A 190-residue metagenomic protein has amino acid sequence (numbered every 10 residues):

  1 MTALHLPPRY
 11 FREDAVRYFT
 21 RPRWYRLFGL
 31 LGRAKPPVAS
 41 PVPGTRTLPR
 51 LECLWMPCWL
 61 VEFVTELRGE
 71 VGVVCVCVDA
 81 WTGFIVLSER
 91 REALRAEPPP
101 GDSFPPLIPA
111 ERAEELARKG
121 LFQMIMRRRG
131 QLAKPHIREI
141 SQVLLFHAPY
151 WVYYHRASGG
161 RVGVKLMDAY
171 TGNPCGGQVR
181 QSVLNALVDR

Functional and structural regions predicted by a protein language model:
M1-G163, V179-R190: Charged, low-complexity helical/coil segments in non-catalytic cytosolic or luminal regions
A157, D168-A169: Short, acidic, Ser/Thr-enriched surface-loop or helix-capping motifs
N173-P174: Hydrophobic "anchor" residues
